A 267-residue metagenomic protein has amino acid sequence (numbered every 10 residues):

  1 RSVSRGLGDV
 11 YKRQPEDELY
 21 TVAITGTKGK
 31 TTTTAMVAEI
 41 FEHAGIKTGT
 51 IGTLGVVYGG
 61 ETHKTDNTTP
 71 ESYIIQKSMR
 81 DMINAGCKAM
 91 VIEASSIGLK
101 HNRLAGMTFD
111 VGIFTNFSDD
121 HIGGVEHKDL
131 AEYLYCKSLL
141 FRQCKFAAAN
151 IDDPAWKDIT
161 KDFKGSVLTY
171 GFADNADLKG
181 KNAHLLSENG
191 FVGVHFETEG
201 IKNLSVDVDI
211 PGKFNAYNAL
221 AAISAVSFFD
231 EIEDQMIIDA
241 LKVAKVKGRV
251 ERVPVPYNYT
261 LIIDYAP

Functional and structural regions predicted by a protein language model:
R1-Y11: Short, small-residue-biased leader/transition segments that mark boundaries at the very start of proteins
S2, M90, I232-M236: Alpha-helix N-cap and coil->helix boundary residues
S4, Q76, A216: Glycine-rich phosphate-binding loop at the start of an alpha helix
K12-I151, A155-S166, L220, V226-F229: Phosphate-binding loop of NTP-binding sites
G29, K213-F214, P267: Glycine-/small-residue-rich active-site loops that bind phosphorylated ligands and cofactors
A85, D110-T260: Acidic, Mg2+-coordinating active-site environments of NTP-dependent enzymes
N102, V243, A266: Conserved phosphate/pyrophosphate-binding and hydrolysis machinery centered on Walker-type P-loop NTPases, extending
T260-P267: Short, glycine-rich nucleotide/cofactor-binding loops
